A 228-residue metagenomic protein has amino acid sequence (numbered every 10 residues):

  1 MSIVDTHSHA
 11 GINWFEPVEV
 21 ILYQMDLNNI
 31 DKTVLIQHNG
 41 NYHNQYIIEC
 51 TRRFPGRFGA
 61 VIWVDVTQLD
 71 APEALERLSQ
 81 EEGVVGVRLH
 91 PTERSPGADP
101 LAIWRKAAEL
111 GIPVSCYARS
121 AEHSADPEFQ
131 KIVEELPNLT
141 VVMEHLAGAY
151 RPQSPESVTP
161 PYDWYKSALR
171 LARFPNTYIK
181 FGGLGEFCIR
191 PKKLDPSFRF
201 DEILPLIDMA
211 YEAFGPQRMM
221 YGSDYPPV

Functional and structural regions predicted by a protein language model:
M1-E49: An N-terminally biased module of ancient metal coordination in phosphate/nucleic-acid-related enzymes
M1-H7, D26, E76, G83 (+4 more regions): A generic "structured core" feature
I3-S8, T33-I36, F58-I62, V85-L89 (+4 more regions): Hydrophobic faces of well-ordered beta-strands that scaffold small-molecule active sites in alpha/beta enzyme cores
H9, T92, A147, L184-G185 (+1 more regions): Catalytic metal-binding/acid-base residues of hydrolase active sites
N13-M25, V66-Q80, D99-P100, W164 (+1 more regions): Short, acidic/polar
N28-N29, F54-P55, E82, L136 (+2 more regions): A structural signal for short coil/turn segments at secondary-structure junctions
Y42-K131, L184, P196-S197: Active-site gating/metal-coordination segments in enzymes
P96-M220: Catalytic pocket-lining loop regions of alpha/beta-barrel enzymes, especially the amidohydrolase/enolase/GH5 lineages
